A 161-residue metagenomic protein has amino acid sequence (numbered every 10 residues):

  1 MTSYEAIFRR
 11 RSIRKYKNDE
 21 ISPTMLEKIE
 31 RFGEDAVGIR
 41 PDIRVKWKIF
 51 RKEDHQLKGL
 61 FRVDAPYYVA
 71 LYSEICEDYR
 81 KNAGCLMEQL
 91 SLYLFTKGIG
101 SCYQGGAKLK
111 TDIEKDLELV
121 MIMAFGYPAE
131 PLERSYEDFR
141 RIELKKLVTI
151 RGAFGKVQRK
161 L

Functional and structural regions predicted by a protein language model:
M1-L161: Acidic, surface-exposed loops and disordered segments
